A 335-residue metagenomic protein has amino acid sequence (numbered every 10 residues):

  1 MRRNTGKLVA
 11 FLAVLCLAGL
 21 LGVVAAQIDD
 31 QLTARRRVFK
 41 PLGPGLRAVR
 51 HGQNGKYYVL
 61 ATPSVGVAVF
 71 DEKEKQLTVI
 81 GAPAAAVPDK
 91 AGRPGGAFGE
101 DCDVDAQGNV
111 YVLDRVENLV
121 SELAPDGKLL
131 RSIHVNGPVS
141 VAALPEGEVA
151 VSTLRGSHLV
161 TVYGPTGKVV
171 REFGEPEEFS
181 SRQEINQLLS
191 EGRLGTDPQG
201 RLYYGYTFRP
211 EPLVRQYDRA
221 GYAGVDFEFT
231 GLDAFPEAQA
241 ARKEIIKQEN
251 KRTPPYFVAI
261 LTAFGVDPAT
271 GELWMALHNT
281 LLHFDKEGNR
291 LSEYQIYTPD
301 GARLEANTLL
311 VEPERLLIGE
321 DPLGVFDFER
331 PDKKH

Functional and structural regions predicted by a protein language model:
R2-L12: Bacterial N-terminal signal peptides that target proteins for export
A10-L20: Bacterial N-terminal signal peptides
G22-H335: Eukaryotic scaffold repeat domains enriched in small/polar residues
